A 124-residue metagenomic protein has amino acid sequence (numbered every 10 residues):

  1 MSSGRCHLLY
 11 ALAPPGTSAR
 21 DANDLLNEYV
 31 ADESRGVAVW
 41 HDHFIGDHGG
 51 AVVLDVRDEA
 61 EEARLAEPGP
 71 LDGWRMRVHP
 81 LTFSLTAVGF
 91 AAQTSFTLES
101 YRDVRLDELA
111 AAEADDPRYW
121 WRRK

Functional and structural regions predicted by a protein language model:
M1-G49, R57-E59, T86-K124: Short S/T/G/P-rich N-terminal loop/turn motif that feeds into the first structured element of a domain
D58-A66: Short amphipathic alpha-helices within nucleic acid-binding modules
E67-L71: Short, surface-exposed basic-aromatic patches at helix termini and helix-loop junctions that form
D72-L85: Conserved short beta-strand edge segments in small beta-sheet-based binding/regulatory domains
